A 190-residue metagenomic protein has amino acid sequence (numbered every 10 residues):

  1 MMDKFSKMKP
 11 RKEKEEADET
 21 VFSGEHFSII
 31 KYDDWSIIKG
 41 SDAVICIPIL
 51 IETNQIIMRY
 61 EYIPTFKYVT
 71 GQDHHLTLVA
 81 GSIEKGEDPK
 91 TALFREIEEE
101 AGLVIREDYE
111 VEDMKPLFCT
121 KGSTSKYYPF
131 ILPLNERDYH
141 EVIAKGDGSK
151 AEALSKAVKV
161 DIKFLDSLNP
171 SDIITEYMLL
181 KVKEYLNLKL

Functional and structural regions predicted by a protein language model:
M2-D3, K7-M8, Q72-H75, K85 (+4 more regions): Nudix hydrolase/Nudix homology domain
S6-V21, D108-M114: Short secondary-structure junctions
R11-E52: Acidic, metal-coordinating catalytic segment for phosphate/diphosphate chemistry, firing primarily on the Nudix
H26-D33, E52, F118-V142: Active-site-adjacent beta-strand/loop module that shapes the phosphate/pyrophosphate-binding cleft
S28, D42, H74, V79 (+1 more regions): Residues that flank catalytic or metal-binding motifs in active/ligand-binding sites
S36-G40, K115, I162: Short amphipathic beta-strand/extended segments with alternating polar/hydrophobic composition
I38-G40, I47, E52-R95, A151: Conserved Nudix-box catalytic region and its N-terminal flanking loop in Nudix hydrolases and closely related
T77-K115, F130: The catalytic Nudix box helix
